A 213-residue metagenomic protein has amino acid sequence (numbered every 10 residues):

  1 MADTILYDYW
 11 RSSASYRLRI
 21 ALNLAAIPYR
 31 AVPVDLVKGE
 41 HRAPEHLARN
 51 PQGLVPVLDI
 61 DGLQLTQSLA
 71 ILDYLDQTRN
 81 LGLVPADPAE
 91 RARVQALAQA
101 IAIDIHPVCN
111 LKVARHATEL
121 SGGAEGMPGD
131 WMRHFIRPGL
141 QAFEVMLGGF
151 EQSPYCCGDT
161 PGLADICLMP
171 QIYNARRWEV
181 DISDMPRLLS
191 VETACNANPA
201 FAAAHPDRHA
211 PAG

Functional and structural regions predicted by a protein language model:
M1-M127: GST-like domain detector, emphasizing the conserved glutathione-binding G-site in the N-terminal thioredoxin-like
A2, I105-A197: GST-like fold's C-terminal all-alpha helical module
L36-V37, L189, H209: Conserved beta-strand edge residues that scaffold enzyme active sites
N110-L111, H205-R208: Short coil/turn segments at secondary-structure boundaries
T118, H209-G213: Carbohydrate-binding/catalytic loop surfaces
